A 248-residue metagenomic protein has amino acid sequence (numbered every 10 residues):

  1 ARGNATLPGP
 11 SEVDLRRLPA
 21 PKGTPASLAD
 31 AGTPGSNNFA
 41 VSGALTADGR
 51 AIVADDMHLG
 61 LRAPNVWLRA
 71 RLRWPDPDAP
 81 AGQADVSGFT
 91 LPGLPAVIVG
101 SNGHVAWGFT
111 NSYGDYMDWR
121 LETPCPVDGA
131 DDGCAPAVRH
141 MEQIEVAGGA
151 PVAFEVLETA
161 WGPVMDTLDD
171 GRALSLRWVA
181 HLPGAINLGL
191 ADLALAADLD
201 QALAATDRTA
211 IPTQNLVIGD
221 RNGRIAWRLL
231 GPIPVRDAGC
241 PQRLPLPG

Functional and structural regions predicted by a protein language model:
A1-G248: Mature extracytoplasmic enzyme cores
